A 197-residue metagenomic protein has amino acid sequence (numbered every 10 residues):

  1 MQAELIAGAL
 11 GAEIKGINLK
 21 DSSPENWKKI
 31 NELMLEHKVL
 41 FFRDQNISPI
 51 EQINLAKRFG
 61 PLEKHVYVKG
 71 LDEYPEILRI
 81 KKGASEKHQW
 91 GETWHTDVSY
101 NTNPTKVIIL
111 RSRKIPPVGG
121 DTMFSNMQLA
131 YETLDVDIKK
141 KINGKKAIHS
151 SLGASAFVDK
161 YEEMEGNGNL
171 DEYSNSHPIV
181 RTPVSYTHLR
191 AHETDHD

Functional and structural regions predicted by a protein language model:
M1-T122, V180-T182: Non-heme Fe(II)-dependent double-stranded beta-helix
L19, M123-E132: Short histidine-centered catalytic/ligand-binding loop motif
S99, G168-L170: Acidic pyrophosphate-coordinating catalytic loop
Q128-G168: Hydrophobic, aromatic-enriched interface-forming segments
E172-P183: Short acidic, Pro/Gly- and aromatic-enriched capping/linker segments at domain boundaries
T187-H196: Conserved small/polar residues in nucleotide/adenosyl-binding loops
